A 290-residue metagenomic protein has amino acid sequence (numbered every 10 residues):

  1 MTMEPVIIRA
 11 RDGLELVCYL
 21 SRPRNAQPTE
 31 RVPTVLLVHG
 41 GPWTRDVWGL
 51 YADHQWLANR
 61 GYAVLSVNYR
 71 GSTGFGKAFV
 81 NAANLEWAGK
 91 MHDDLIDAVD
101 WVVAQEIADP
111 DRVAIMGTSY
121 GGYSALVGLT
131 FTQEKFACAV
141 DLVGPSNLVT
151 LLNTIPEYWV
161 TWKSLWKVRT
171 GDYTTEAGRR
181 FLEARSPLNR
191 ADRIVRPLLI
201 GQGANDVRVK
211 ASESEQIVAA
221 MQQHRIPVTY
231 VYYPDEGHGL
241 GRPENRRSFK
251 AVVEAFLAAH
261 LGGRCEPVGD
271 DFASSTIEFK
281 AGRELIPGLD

Functional and structural regions predicted by a protein language model:
M1-E30: N-terminal cap/lid segment of alpha/beta-hydrolase-fold proteins
I8, C18, L36-V38, L57 (+3 more regions): Conserved hydrophobic/aromatic pocket- or pore-lining residues that grip, position, or stack substrates in active sites
S21, L37-V38, M116, G201: Short hydrophobic segments within beta-strands
V32, H39-T44, S119: Active-site glycine-rich loops that stabilize anionic/oxyanionic intermediates across multiple enzyme folds
P33-L37, V64, Y230: Hydrophobic beta-strand anchors of alpha/beta hydrolase catalytic cores
R45-W48, S212: Short N-terminal helix/helix-N-cap motif within the alpha/beta-hydrolase-1
W48-V67: Short amphipathic alpha-helix adjacent to the substrate-entry channel of hydrolases
V67-D290: Active-site-proximal cap/loop segments of hydrolase catalytic domains
